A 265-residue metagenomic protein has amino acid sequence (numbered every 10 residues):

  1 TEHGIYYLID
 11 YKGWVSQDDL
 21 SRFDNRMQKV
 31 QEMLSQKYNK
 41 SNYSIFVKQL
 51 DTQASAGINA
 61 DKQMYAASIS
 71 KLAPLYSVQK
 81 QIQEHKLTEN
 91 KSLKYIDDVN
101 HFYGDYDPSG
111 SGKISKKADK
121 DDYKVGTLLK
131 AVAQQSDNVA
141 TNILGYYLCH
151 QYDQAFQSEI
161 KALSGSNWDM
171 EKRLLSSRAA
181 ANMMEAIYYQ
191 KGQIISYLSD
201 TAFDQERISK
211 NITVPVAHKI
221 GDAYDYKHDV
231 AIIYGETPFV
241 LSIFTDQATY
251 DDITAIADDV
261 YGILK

Functional and structural regions predicted by a protein language model:
T1-D19: SH3/SH3-like beta-barrel superfamily modules
G4, M27-E32, K37-N39, S55 (+2 more regions): Structured C-terminal helix/loop/strand segments within mature extracytoplasmic catalytic/sensor domains
M27, D97-Q193: Active-site-adjacent helix/loop patches that line small-molecule binding or acyl-intermediate pockets
N39-Q63: Short, conserved catalytic-motif segment at the N-terminal edge
S44-V47, A67, A131, A140 (+2 more regions): Structural recognition of the beta-strand scaffold that forms the well-ordered cores of secreted hydrolase catalytic
K48-D51, I96-D98, V132-S136, L144-L148 (+4 more regions): Active-site-proximal beta-strand/loop segments in catalytic clefts of secreted hydrolases
Q53, Y65-Y95, V132, L241: Active-site SXXK
Y76-E84, Y146, N182-Y189, Y261-G262: Short glycine/serine- and small hydrophobic-enriched flexible loop segments
